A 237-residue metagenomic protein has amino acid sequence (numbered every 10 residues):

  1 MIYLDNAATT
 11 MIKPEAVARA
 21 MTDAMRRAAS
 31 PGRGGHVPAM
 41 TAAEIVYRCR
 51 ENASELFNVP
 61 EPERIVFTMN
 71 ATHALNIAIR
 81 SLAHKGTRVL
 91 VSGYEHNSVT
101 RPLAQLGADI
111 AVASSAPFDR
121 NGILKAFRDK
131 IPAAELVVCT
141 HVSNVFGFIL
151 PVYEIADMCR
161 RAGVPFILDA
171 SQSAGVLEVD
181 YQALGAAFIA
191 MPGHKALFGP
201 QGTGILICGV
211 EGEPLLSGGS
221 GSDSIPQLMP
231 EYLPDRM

Functional and structural regions predicted by a protein language model:
M1-M237: Pyridoxal 5′-phosphate
